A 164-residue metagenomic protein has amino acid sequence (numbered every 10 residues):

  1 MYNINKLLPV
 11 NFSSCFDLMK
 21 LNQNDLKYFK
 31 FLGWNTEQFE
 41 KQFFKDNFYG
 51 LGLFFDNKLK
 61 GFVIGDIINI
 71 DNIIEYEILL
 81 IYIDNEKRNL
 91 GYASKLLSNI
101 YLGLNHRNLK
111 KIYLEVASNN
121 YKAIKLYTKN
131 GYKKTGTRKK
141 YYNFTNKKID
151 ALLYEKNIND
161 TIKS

Functional and structural regions predicted by a protein language model:
Y2, K6-E86, L97-N99, G103 (+1 more regions): Acetyl-CoA-dependent GNAT
D84-E86, L90, S118-N119: Active-site acidic-Proline motif in GNAT/NAT acetyltransferases
S94: Residues forming the Rossmann-fold NAD(P)(H) cofactor-binding site
L104-E115: Conserved GNAT acetyl-CoA-binding A-motif
A117-Y121, K140-S164: C-terminal "cap" of GNAT-fold acetyltransferases
Y127, Y132, Y154: Conserved active-site tyrosine of GNAT-family acetyltransferases
